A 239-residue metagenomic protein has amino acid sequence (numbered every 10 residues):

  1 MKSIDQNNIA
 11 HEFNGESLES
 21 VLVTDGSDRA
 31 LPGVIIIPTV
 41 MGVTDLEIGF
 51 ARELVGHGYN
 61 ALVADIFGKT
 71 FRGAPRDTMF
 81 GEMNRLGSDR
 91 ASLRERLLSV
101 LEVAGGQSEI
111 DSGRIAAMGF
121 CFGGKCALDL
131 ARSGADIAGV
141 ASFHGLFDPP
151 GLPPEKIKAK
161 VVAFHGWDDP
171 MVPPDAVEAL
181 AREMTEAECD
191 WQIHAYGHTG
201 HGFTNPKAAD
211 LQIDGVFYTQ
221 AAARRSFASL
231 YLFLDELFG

Functional and structural regions predicted by a protein language model:
M1-G239: N-terminal cap/leader regions of alpha/beta-hydrolase-fold enzymes, predominantly small-molecule hydrolases
